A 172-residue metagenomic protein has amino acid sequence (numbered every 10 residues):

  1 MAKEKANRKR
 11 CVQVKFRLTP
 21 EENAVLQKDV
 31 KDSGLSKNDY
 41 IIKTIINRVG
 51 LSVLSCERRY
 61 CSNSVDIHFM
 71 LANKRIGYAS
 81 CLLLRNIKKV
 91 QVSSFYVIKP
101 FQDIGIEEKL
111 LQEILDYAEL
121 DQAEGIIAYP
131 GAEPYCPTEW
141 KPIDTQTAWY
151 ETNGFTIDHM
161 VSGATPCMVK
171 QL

Functional and structural regions predicted by a protein language model:
M1-E21, Q27-V30: Short Lys/Arg-rich basic patches
V14-F16, V92, I126-P130: Conserved hydrophobic beta-strand within the GNAT/NAT acetyltransferase core sheet that lines the active-site cleft
V25, S33-S52: Short, basic amphipathic alpha-helical segments that act as recognition/interaction helices in nucleic-acid-binding
R58-C61, L71, Y78-K88: A conserved beta-strand-loop-helix scaffold within acyl/acetyltransferase catalytic domains
I87-K99, G131: Conserved acetyl-CoA binding element of GNAT-fold acetyltransferases
V97, D103-E119: Conserved acetyl-CoA-binding loop-helix of GNAT-fold acetyltransferases
A118-K141: Conserved GNAT acetyl-CoA-binding A-motif
W140-L172: C-terminal "cap" of GNAT-fold acetyltransferases
